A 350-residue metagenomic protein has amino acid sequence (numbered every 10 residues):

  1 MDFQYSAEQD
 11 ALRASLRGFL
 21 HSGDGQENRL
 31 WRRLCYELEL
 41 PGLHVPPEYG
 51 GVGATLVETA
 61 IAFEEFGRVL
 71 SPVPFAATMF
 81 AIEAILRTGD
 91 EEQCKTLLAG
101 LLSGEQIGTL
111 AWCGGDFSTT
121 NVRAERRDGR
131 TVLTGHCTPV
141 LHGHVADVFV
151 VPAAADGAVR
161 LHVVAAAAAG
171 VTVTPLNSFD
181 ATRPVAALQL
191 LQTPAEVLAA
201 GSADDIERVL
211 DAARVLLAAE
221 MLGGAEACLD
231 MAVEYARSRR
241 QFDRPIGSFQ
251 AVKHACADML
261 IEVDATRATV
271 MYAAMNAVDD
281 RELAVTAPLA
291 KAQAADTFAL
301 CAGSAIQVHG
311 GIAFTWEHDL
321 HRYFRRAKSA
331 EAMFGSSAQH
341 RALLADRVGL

Functional and structural regions predicted by a protein language model:
M1-V69, E91, G100, G104 (+2 more regions): Alpha-helical interface subdomain recognition
L70-F75, C137, S178: Active-site PLP-lysine loop of aminotransferase-like
P72-E91: N-terminal glycine-rich flavin-associated loop
S103-G115: A short, Trp-centered hydrophobic/proline-enriched beta-strand micro-motif
A111, T134-V171: A short core secondary-structure module
G115-R123: Active-site-adjacent elements of ketosynthase-type condensing enzymes
V122, P139-V140, A166-V197: Flexible, small-/acidic-enriched active-site or ligand-binding loops
A124-R127, A166, A277: Generic beta-strand structural signal
